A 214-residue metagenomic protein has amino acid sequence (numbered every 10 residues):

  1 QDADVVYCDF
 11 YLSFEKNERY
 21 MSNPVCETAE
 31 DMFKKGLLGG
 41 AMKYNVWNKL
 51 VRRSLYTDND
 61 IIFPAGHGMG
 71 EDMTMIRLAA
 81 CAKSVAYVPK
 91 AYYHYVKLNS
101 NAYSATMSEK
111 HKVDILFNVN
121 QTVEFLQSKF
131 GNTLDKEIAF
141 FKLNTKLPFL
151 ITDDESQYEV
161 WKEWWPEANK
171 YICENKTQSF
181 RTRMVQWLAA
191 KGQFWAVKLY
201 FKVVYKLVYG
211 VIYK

Functional and structural regions predicted by a protein language model:
Q1, N144-T145, W187: A short structural micro-motif
Q1-M69, M73-V85, K97, N101-M107: Donor-binding/catalytic cores of nucleotide-activated saccharide and glycerol-phosphate transferases/polymerases
A29-F33, L78, N118, W164 (+1 more regions): Alpha-helical structural motif
G36-L37, K142, K146: Short alpha-helical scaffolding segments that buttress acidic/His motifs in well-ordered protein cores
D72, L134-N144: Alpha-helical scaffolds flanking conserved acidic
V88: Glycine/proline-rich active-site loop of Rossmann-fold NAD(P)-dependent oxidoreductases
A91-N99, A105-T133, T145-I172: Catalytic core of nucleotide-sugar-dependent glycosyltransferases
E155-K214: Membrane-interface aromatic/basic loop that binds lipid-linked glycans or pyrophosphate carriers, typified by
